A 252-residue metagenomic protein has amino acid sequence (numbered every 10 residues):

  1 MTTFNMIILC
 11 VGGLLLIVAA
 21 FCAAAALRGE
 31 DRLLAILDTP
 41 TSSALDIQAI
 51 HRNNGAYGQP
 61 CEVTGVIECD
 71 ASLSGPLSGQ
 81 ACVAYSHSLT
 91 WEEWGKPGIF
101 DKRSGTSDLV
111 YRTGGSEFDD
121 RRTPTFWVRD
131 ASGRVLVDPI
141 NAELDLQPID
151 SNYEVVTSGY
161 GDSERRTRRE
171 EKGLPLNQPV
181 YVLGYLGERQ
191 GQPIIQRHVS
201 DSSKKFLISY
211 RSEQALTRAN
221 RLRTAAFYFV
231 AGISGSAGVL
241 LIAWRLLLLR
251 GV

Functional and structural regions predicted by a protein language model:
T2-V252: OB-fold and OB-like single-stranded nucleic-acid-recognition modules and their adjacent interaction interfaces
